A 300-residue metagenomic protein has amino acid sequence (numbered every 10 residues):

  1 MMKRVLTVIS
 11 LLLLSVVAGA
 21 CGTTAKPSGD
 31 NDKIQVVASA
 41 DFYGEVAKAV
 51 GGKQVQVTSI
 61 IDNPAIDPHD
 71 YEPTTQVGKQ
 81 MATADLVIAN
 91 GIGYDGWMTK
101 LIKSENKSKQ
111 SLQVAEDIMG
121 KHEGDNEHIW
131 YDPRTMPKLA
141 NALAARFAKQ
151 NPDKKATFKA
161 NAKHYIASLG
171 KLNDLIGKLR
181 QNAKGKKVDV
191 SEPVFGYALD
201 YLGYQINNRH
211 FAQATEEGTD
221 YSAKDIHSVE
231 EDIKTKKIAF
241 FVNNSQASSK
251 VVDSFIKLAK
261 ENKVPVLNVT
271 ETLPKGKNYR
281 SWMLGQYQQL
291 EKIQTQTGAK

Functional and structural regions predicted by a protein language model:
M1-V5: Positively charged n-region of N-terminal signal peptides that target proteins for export
T7-S10, C21-K300: Extracytoplasmic metal-acquisition and chelation regions
